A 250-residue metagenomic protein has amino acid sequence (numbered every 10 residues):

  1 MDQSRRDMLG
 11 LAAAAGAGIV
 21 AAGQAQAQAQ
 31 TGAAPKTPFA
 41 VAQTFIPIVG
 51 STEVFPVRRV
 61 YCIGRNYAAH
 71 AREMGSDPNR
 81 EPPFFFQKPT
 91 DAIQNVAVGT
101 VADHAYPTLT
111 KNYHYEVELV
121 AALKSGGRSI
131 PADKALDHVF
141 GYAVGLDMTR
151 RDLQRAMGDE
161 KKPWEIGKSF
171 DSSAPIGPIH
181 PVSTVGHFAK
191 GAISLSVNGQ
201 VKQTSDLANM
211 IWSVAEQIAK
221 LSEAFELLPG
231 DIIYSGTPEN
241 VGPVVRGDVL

Functional and structural regions predicted by a protein language model:
M1-A15: N-terminal secretory signal peptides and thylakoid transit peptides that target proteins across membranes
A25-A29: Boundary at the C-terminal end of the N-terminal hydrophobic targeting segment
Q30-V54, R151-L250: Catalytic-pocket segment enriched in acidic/His residues
T31-K134: Extended, compositionally biased flexible segments
R59-Y61, P83-F85, E118-V120, G141-A143 (+4 more regions): Structural motif
R80-P82, P89, Y115-L119, H138-V144 (+3 more regions): A generic structural signal for short beta-strands and their flanking turns/coil linkers
